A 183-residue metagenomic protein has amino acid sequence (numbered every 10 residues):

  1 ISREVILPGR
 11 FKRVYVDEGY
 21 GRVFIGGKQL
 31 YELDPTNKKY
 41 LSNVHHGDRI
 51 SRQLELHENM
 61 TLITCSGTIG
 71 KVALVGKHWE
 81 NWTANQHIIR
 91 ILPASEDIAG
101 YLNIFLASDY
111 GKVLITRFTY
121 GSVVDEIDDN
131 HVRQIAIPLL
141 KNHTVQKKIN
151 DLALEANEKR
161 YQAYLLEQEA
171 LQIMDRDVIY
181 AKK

Functional and structural regions predicted by a protein language model:
I1-F11, K141-K183: Non-catalytic DNA-recognition/assembly elements of restriction-modification systems
I1-R13, K28-E58: Sequence-specific dsDNA recognition surfaces
R10-G19, R117-T119: Short coil/turn segments at secondary-structure boundaries
V23-G26, L62-T64: Short hydrophobic-aromatic micro-motifs
G27-K28, A94: Structured loops at beta-to-helix junctions and adjacent beta-edge loops in soluble globular domains
Y31-S42, T61-A84, L114-R117: Short, ligand-facing micro-motifs at secondary-structure edges
T36, H78-N81, Q86-L139: Basic, amphipathic alpha-helical recognition segments used for DNA target recognition
S51, H57-E58, Q86, D97-Y101 (+6 more regions): Generic recognition of stable, solvent-exposed alpha-helical segments in well-folded globular domains
